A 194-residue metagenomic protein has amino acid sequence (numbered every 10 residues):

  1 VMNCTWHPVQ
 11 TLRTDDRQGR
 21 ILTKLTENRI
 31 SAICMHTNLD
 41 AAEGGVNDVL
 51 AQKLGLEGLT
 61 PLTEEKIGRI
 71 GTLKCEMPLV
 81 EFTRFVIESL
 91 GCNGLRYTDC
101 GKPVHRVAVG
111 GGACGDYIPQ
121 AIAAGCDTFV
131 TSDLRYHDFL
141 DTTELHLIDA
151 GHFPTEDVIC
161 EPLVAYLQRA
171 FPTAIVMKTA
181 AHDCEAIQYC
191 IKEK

Functional and structural regions predicted by a protein language model:
V1-K194: Active-site catalytic microenvironments in core metabolic enzymes, especially phosphate/sugar-handling
